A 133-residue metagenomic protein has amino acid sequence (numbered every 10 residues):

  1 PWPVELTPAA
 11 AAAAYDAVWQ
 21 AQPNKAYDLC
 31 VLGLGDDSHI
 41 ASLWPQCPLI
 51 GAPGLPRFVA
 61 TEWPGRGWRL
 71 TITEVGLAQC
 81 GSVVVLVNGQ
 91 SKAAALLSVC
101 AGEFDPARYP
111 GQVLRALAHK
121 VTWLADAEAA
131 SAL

Functional and structural regions predicted by a protein language model:
P1-L133: Conserved phosphate- and dinucleotide-binding cores of soluble alpha/beta proteins, encompassing both enzyme active
